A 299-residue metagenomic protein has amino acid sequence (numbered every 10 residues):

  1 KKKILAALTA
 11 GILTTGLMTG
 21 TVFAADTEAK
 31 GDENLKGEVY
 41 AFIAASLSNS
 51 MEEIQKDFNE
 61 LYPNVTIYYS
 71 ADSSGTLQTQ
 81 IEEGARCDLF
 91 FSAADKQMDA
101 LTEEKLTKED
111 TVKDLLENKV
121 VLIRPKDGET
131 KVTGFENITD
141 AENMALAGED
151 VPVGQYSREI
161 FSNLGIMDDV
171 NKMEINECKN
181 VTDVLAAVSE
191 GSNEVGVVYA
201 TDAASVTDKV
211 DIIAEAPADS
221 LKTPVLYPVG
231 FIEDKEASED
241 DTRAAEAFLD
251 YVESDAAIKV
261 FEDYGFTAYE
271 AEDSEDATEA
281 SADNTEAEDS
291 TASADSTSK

Functional and structural regions predicted by a protein language model:
K1-A24: Sec-dependent N-terminal signal peptides of Gram-positive bacterial secreted proteins and lipoproteins
A24-K56, G75, E82, A94-D95 (+3 more regions): Exported/periplasmic ABC-transporter solute-binding proteins
V39, V65-I67, V120: Conserved beta-strand core positions
K56-Y68: Signal peptide-proximal N-terminal region of secreted/periplasmic/extracellular or secretory-lumen proteins
N64, R86-C87, N193: Short, high-confidence coil segments that cap the C-terminus of an alpha-helix and link into the following beta-strand
A71: Short loop/edge segments at beta-strand edges and connector loops that shape dinucleotide/nucleotide cofactor-binding
D88-S92: Periplasmic-binding protein-like
T111-V120: Short, glycine-/small- and polar/acidic-enriched structural segments that line small-molecule recognition paths
